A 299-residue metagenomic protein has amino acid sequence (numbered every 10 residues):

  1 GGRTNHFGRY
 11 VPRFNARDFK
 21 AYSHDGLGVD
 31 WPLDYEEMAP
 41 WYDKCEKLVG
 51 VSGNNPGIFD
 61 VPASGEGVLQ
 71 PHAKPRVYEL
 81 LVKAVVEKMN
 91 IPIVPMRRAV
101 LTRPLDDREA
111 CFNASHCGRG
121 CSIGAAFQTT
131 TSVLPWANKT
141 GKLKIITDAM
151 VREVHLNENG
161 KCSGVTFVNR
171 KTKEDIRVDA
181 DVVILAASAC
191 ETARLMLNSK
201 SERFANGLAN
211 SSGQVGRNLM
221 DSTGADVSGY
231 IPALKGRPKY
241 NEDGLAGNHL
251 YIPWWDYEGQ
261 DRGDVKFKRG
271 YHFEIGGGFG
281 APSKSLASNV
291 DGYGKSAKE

Functional and structural regions predicted by a protein language model:
G1, W31-Y35, S212-E299: FAD cofactor-binding and catalytic pocket of flavoenzymes
N5-R13, Y22-M150: Conserved redox-cofactor binding core of oxidoreductases
F14, D18, Y42-G53, N90 (+8 more regions): A generic secondary-structure signal for well-formed alpha-helical elements
V77-A84, T130-S132, V168-R170, G213-Q214 (+1 more regions): Short alpha-helical segments and helix-capping/turn motifs at coil-helix boundaries
D106-R108, L156-S163: A short, glycine/Asx- and small/polar-enriched loop/turn that sits immediately N-terminal to a beta-strand
L134, V154-N157: FAD-binding beta-loop-beta segment adjacent to the flavin cofactor pocket
T140, A149, E153-H155, V165-G244: Glycine-rich loop(s) and the adjacent beta-strand/alpha-helix scaffold that form part
G160-F167, F267: Short, well-ordered strand-loop elements centered on a beta-strand within folded domains, enriched for acidic residues
